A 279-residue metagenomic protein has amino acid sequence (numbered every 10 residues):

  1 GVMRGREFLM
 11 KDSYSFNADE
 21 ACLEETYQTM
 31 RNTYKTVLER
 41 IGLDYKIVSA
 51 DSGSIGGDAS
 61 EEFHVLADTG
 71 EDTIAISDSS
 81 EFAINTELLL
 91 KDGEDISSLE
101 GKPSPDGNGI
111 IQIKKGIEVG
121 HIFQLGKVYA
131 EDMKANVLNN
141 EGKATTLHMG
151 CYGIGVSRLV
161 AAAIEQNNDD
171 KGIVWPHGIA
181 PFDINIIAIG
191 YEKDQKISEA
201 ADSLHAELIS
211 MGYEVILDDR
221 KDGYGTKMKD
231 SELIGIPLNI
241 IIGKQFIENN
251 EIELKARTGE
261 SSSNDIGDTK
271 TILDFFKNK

Functional and structural regions predicted by a protein language model:
G1-K279: NTP/phosphate- and nucleic-acid-binding module
